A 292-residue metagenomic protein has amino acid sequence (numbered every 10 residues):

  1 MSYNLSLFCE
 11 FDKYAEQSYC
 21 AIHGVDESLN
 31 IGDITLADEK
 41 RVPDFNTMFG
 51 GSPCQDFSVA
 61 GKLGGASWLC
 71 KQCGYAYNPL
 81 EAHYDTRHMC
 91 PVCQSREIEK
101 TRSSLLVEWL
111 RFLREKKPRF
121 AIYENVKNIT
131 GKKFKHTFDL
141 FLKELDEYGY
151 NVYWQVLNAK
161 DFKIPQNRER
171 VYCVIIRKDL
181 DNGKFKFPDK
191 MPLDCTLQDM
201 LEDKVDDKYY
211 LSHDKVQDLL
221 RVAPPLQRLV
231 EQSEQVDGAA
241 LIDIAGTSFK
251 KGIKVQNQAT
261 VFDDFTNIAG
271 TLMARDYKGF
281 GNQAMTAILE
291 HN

Functional and structural regions predicted by a protein language model:
M1-D139, K143-D146: Core alpha/beta nucleotide-donor-binding catalytic domains of modification enzymes
Y3, D139-V156, R177-L180: A SAM-dependent methyltransferase catalytic signature shared across enzymes that methylate proteins
F8-C9, E27-S28, G149-W154, K250-G252 (+1 more regions): A short linear-motif detector with a strong N-terminal bias
I31-G32, K127, G149-D161: Conserved S-adenosyl-L-methionine
K40-V42, K163-Q166: Short glycine-biased active-site loop of nucleotidyltransferases that positions the nucleotide triphosphate and helps
L80, Y84, H88-C93, A159-D161 (+2 more regions): Class I SAM-dependent DNA methyltransferase catalytic core with a primary bias toward cytosine-5 DNMT/HhaI-like enzymes
K132-K133, F162-I164: Flexible, glycine-rich beta-alpha linker
